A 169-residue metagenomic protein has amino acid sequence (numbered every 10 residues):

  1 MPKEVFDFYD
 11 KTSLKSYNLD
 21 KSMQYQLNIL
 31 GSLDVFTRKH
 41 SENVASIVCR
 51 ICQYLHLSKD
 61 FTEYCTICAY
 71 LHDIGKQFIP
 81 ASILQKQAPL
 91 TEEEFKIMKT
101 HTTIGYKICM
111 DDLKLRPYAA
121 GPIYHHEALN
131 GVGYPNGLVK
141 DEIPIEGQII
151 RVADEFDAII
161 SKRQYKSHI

Functional and structural regions predicted by a protein language model:
P2-I169: Histidine- and acidic-residue-rich, metal-dependent catalytic cores
